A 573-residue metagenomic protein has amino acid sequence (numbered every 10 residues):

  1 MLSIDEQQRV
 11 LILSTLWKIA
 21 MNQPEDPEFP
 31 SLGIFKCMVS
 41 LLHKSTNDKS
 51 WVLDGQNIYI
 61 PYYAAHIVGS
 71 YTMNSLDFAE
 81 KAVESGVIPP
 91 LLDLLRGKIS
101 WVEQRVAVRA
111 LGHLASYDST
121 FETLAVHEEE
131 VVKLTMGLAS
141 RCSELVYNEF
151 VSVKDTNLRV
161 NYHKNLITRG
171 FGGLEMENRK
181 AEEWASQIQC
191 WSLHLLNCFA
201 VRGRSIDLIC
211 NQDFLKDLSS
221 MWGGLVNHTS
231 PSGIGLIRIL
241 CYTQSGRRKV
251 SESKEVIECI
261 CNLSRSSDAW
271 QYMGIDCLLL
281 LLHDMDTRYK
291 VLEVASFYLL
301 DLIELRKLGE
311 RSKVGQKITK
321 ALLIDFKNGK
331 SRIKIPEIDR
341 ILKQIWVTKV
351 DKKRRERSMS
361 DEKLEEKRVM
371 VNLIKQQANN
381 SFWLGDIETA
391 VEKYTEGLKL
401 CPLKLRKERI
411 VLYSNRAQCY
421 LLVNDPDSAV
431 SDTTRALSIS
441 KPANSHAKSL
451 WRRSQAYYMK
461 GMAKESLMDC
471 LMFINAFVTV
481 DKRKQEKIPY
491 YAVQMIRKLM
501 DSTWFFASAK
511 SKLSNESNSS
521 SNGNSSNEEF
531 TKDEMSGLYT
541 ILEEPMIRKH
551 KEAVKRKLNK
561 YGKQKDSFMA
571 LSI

Functional and structural regions predicted by a protein language model:
M1-I573: Alpha-helical tetratricopeptide repeat
